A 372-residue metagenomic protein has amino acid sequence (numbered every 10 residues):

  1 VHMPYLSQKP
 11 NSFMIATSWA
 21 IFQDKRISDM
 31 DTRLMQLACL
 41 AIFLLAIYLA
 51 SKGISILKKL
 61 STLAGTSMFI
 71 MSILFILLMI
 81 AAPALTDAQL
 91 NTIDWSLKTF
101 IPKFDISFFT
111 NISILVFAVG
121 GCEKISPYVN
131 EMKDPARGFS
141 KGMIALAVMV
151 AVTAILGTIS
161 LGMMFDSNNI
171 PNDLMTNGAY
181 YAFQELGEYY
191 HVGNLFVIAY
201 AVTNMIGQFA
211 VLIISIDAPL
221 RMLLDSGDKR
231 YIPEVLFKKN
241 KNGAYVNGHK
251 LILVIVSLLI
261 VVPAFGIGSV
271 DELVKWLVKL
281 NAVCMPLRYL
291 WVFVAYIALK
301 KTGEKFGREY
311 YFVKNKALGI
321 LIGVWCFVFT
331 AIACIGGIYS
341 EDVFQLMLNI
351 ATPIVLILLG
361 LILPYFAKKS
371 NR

Functional and structural regions predicted by a protein language model:
V1-C39, Y48, Q208-M222, K279 (+1 more regions): Hydrophobic transmembrane alpha-helices that form the core helical bundles of multi-pass secondary transporters
W19-S55, F69-L77, L115-V119, K250-I255 (+2 more regions): Transmembrane alpha-helical segments of multi-pass small-molecule transport proteins
K25, A41-A64, S126-K133, S269-L273 (+2 more regions): Membrane-water interface regions at transmembrane-helix termini and the short interhelical loops of multi-pass membrane
K25-L34, K59-I198, Q345: Helix-loop-helix junctions that connect adjacent transmembrane segments in multi-pass membrane transporters
G142-I213, I232-N281: TM-loop-TM module centered on a large, flexible mid-protein loop between adjacent transmembrane helices in multi-pass
K239-N242, P286-Y339: C-terminal membrane-solvent junction of multi-pass transporters and transport-like membrane proteins
G248-I260, N315-G337, P353-G360: Hydrophobic membrane-spanning alpha-helices of multi-pass integral membrane proteins
F265-L273, A333-A351: Extracellular/periplasmic helix-loop-helix junctions in multi-pass membrane proteins
